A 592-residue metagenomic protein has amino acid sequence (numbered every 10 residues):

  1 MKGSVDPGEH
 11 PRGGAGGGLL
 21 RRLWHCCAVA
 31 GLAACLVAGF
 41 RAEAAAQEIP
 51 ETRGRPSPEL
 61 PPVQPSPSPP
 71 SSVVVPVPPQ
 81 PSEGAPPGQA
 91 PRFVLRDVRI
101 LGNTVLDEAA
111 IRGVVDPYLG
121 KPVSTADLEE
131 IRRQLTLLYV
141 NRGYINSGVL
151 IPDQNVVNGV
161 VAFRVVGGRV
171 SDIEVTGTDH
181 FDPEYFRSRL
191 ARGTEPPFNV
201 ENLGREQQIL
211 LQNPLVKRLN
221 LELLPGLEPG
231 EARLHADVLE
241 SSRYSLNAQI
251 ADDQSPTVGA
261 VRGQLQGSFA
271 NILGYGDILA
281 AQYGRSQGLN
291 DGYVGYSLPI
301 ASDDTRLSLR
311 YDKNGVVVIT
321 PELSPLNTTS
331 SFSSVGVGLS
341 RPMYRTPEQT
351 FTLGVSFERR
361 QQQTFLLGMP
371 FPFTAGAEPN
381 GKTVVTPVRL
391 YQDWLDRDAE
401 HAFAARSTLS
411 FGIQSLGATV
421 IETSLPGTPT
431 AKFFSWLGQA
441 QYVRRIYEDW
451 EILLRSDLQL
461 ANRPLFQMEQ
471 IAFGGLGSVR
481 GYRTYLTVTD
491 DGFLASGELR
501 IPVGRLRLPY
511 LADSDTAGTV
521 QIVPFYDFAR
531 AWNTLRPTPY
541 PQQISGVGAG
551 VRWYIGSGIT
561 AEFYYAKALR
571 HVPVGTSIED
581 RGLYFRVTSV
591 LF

Functional and structural regions predicted by a protein language model:
K2-S4, A45-Q254, Q266, Q282-Y293 (+2 more regions): Periplasmic polypeptide-binding modules associated with outer-membrane biogenesis and secretion
V166, D237-L239, S268-A270, G295-P299 (+9 more regions): Transmembrane beta-barrel domains of outer membrane proteins
V216, S241-R243, I272-G274, A301-D303 (+8 more regions): Outer-membrane beta-barrel channels and translocator barrels
L221-E222, Y244-Q254, L265-N271, Y275-Q287 (+6 more regions): Transmembrane beta-strand segments that form the barrel wall of outer-membrane beta-barrel proteins
L227, D253-V261, A281-G292, V488-T489 (+2 more regions): Solvent-exposed loop/turn segments connecting transmembrane beta-strands in outer-membrane beta-barrel proteins
S245, R306-Q467: Transmembrane beta-strand segments of outer-membrane beta-barrel domains in Gram-negative and organellar OMPs
D252-D253, A280-A281, P321-N327, P370-N380 (+4 more regions): Extracellular loop and loop/strand-boundary signature of outer-membrane beta-barrel proteins
T423-F592: C-terminal transmembrane beta-barrel domains of outer membrane proteins
